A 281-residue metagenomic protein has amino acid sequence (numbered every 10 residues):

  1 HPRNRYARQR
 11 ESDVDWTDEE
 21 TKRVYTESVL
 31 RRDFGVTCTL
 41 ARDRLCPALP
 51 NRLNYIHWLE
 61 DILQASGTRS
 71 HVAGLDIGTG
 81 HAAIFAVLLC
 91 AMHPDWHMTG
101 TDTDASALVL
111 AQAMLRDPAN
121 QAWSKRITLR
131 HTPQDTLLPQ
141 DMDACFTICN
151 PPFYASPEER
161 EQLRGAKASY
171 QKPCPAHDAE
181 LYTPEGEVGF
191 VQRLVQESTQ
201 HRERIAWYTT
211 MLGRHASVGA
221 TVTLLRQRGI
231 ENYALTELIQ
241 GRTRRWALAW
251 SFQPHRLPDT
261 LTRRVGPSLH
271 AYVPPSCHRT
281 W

Functional and structural regions predicted by a protein language model:
H1-C46, D61: N-terminal auxiliary segments of SAM/dcSAM-dependent transferases
T21, D178-L235, I239: Conserved Class I SAM-dependent methyltransferase catalytic core
S28-R32, P50-H71: Conserved alpha-helix/loop element of class I SAM-dependent methyltransferases that forms part of the SAM/SAH-binding
R69-H81, T99: Conserved class I S-adenosyl-L-methionine
H81-D95: Conserved SAM-binding loop of SAM-dependent methyltransferases across substrates and taxa, primarily the Class I
T101-C149: S-adenosyl-L-methionine
C145-F190: Mobile active-site "lid"/loop adjacent to the S-adenosyl-L-methionine
S251-W281: Polybasic, low-complexity RNA-engagement segments
